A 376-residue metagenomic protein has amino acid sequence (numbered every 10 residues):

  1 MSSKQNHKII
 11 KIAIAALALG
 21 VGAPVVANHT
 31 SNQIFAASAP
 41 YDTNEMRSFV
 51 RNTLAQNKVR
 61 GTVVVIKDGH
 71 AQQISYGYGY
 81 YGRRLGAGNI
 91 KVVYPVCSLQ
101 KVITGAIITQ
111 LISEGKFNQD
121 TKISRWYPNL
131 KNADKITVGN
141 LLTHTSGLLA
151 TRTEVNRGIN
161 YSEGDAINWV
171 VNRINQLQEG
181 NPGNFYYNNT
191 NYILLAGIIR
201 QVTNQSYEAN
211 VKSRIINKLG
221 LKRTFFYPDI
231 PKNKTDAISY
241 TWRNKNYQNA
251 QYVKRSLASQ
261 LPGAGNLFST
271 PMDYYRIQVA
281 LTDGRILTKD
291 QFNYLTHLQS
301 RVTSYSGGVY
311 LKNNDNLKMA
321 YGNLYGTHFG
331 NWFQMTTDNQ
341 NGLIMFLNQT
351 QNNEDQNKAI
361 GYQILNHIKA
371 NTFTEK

Functional and structural regions predicted by a protein language model:
M1-Q33: Sec-dependent N-terminal signal peptides of Gram-positive bacterial secreted proteins and lipoproteins
R51-G86, V309-Y310, Q334, G342-I344: A short, well-structured edge-of-sheet supersecondary motif
G69-H70, P95-K116, L141, Y186-I215 (+2 more regions): Alpha-helical scaffold elements that line and support the substrate/ligand-binding pocket of soluble hydrolases
R83-N140, Q178-Y187, P262-G265, I344 (+1 more regions): Short active-site loop at a secondary-structure junction that contains or immediately precedes the catalytic residue(s)
P95, L111-T153, Q201-S239: Active-site helix/loop module of the DD-peptidase/beta-lactamase fold, centered on the serine-lysine SxxK catalytic
V155-I230, L261, G265: Catalytic-site signature segments of enzymes, centered on catalytic residues
I230-R301: Penicillin-binding protein/beta-lactamase superfamily catalytic region
L298-T337, I344-Q349: Short, Gly/Ser/Thr-enriched beta-strand-loop segments that form substrate-interacting elements of hydrolase/peptidase
